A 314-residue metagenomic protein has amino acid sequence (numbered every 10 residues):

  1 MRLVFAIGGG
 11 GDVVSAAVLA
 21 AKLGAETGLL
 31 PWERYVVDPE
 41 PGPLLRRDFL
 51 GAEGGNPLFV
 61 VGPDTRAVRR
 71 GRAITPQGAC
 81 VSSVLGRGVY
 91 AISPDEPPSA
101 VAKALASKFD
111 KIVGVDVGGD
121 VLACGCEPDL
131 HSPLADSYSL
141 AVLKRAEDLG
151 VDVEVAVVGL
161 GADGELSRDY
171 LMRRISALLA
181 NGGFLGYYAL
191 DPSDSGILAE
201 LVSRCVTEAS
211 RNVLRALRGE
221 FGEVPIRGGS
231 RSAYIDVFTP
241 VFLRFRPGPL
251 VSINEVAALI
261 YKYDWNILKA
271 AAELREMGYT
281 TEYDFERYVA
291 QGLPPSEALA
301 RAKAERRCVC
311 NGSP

Functional and structural regions predicted by a protein language model:
M1-L45: N-terminal phosphate-binding or glycine-rich loops at protein starts, especially the Walker A/P-loop of NTPases
R2-G8, Y90-A91, G114-A123: Short glycine-rich or small-residue beta-strand-to-loop segments that form or flank ligand, phosphate, metal/Fe-S
V13, A100, F109-D169, L178-L179: Active-site histidine-anchored catalytic micro-motif
T27-V89: Glycine-rich nucleotide/cofactor/substrate-binding loop typically near the N-terminus or early in the first domain
L45-R70, R174-R204: A glycine-rich helix N-cap at a beta->alpha junction
A67-R69, G88-E96, L122-P133: Flexible, glycine/proline-enriched loop segments at strand-loop-helix junctions that form or flank small-ligand binding
F109-L122, D191-A216: Glycine-rich phosphate-binding loop
C205-P314: C-terminal accessory domains and tails appended to enzymatic cores
